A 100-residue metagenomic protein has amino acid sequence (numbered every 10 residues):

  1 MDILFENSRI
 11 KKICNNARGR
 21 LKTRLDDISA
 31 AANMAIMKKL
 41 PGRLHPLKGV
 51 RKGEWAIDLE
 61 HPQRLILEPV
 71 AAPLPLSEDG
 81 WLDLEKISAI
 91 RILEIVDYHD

Functional and structural regions predicted by a protein language model:
M1-D26: Arg/Lys-rich, positively charged N-terminal/basic patches that mediate binding to nucleic acids
L4, S29, R91-L93: Residues in well-ordered beta-strands of folded domains
E6, L21-R24, R43, L59-Q63 (+1 more regions): Amphipathic alpha-helical interface surfaces
R24-A30, M37: Exposed extracellular interaction/assembly regions and N-terminal maturation sites
A30-M34, H45, P75-D83: Intrinsically disordered, low-complexity boundary segments flanking structured domains
N33-W55: A short, surface-exposed loop/turn module that caps and links secondary-structure elements
L59-D100: Enriched for short, Lys/Arg-rich terminal
